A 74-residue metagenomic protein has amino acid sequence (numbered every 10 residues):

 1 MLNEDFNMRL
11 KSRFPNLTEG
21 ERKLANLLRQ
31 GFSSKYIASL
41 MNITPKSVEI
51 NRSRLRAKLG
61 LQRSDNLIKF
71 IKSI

Functional and structural regions predicted by a protein language model:
M1-I74: Cytosolic nucleotide-binding catalytic cores of signal-transduction proteins
